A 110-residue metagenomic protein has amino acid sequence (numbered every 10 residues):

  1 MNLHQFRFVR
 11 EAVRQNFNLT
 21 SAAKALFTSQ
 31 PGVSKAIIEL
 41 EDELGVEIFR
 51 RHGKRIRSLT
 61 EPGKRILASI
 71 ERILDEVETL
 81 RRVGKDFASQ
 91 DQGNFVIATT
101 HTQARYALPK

Functional and structural regions predicted by a protein language model:
N2-Q5, Q30, G63: The N-cap/first-turn positions of alpha helices within or immediately adjacent to helix-turn-helix DNA-binding domains
F8-A12, I66: Short alpha-helical "packing" element that flanks the helix-turn-helix/winged-helix DNA-binding module
A12-S29: Short helix-boundary/capping micro-motifs
N16, A25, E39-E47: Residue cluster at the C-terminal edge of the helix-turn-helix DNA-binding motif
S29-E39: Residues within the DNA-recognition helix of helix-turn-helix
P31, A88-K110: N-terminal winged-helix
E41-E61: A short LG(V/I)-centered, amphipathic sequence patch enriched for acidic residue(s) preceding the LG motif
E43-L44, I66-A88: Alpha-helical linker/hinge and terminal dimerization helices associated with HTH transcriptional regulators
